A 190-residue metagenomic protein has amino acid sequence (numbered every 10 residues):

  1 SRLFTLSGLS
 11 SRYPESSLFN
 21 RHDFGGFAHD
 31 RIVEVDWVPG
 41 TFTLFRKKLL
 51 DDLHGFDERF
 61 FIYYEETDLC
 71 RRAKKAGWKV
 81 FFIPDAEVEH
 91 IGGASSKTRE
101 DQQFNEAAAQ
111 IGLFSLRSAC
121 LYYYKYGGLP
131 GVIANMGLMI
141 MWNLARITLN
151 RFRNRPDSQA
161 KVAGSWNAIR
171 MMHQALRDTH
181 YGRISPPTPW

Functional and structural regions predicted by a protein language model:
S1-H54, T67: Acidic/His-rich active-site region of diverse nucleotide-sugar glycosyltransferases
L3-D23, M141-G164: Membrane-proximal basic amphipathic "stem/tether" segments
E34, V38-P39, T43, I62-Y63 (+4 more regions): Aromatic-acidic/polar surface patches that form glycan- and anion
D36-T43, K47-E89: Donor nucleotide-sugar recognition loop
K48, D52, R72, L121 (+2 more regions): Residue-level signal for well-ordered alpha-helical scaffold segments within enzymatic catalytic domains
E65, G137-M141, W190: Short, conserved alpha-helical segments within structured domains
R71, K75-A160: Active-site-adjacent helix/loop segment of glycosyltransferases that harbors family-specific signature motifs
D157-W190: Membrane-interface aromatic/basic loop that binds lipid-linked glycans or pyrophosphate carriers, typified by
